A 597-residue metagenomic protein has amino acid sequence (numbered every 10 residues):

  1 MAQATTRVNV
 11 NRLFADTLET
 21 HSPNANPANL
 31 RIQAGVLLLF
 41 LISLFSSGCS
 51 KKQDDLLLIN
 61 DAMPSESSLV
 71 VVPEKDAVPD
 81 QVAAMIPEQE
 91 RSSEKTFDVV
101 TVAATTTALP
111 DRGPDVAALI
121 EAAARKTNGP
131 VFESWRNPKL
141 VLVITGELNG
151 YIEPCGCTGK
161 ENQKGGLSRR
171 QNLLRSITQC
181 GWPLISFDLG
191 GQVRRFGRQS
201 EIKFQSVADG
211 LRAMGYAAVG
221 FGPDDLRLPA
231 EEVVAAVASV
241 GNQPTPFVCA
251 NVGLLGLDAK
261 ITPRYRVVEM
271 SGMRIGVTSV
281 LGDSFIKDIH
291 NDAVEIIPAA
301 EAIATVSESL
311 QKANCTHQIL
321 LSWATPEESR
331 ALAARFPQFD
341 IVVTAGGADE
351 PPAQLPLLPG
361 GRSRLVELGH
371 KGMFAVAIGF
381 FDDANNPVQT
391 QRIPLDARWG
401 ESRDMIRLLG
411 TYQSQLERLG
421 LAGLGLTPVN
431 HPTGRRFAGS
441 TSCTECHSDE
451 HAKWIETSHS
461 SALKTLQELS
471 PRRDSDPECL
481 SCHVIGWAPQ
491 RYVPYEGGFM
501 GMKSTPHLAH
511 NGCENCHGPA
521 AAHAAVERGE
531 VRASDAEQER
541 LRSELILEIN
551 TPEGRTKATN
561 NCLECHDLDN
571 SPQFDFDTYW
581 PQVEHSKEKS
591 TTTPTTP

Functional and structural regions predicted by a protein language model:
M1-L30: N-terminal secretory signal peptides that target proteins for export/translocation
R31-L39: Sec-dependent signal peptide recognition, specifically the positively charged N-region followed immediately by
F45-G48: C-terminal motif of bacterial Sec signal peptides marking the signal peptidase cleavage site
S50-R398, M405-L408: Acidic, metal/ion-coordinating pockets
D404-K557, F574-P597: Sequence context of c-type cytochrome heme-c attachment sites
R555-D569: A contiguous, mid-protein "functional segment" used to position or interact with cofactors/ions or partner subunits
